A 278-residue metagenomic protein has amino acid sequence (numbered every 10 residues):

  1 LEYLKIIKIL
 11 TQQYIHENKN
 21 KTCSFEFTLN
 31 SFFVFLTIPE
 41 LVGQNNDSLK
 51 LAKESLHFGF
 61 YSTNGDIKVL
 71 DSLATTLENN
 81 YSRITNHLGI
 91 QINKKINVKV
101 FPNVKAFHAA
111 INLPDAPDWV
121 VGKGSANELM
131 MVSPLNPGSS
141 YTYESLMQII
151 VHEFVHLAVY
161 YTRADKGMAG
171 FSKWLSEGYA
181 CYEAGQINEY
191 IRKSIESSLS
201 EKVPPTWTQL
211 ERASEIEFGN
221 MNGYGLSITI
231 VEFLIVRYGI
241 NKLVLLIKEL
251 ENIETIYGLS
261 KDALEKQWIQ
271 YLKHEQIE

Functional and structural regions predicted by a protein language model:
L1-Q44: Bacterial Sec-dependent N-terminal signal peptides
L4, Q13-E17, Y61-S62, S82 (+4 more regions): Compositionally biased, intrinsically disordered low-complexity regions enriched in proline and serine
P39, S55, D118-V120, W174 (+1 more regions): Compositionally biased, low-complexity repeat tracts
N45-K166, N252-I256: Juxtacatalytic substrate-recognition/specificity segment
G124-A126, E144-I149, Y161-E278: Acidic/His/Gly-enriched intrinsically disordered linker/tail segments that often contain short helix/coil "MoRF-like"
